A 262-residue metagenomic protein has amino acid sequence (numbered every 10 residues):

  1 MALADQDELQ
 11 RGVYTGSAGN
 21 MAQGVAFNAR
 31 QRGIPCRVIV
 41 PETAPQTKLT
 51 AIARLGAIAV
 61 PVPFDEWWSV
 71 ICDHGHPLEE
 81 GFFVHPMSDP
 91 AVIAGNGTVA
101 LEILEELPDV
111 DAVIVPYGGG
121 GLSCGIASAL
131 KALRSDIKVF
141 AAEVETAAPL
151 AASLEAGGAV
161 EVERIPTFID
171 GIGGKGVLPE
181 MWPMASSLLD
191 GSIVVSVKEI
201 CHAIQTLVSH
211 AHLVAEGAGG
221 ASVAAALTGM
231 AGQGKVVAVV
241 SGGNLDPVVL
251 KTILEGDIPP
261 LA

Functional and structural regions predicted by a protein language model:
M1-A262: PLP-dependent amino-acid enzyme catalytic core
